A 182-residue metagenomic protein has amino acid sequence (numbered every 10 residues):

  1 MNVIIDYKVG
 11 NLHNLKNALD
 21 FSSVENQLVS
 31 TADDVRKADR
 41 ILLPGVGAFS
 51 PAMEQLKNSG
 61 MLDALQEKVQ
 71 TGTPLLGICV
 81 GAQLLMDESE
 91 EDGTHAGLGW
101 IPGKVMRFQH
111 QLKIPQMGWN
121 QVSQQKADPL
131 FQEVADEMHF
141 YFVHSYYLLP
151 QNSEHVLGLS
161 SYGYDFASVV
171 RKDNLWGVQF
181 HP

Functional and structural regions predicted by a protein language model:
N2-V24, F180: N-terminal beta1-alpha1 ligand-phosphate binding loop
D34-V35, K68: Structural alpha-helical scaffold elements that stabilize or flank donor/cofactor-binding regions in carbohydrate
A38: An anion/phosphate-binding loop that grips the pyrophosphate of nucleotide cofactors and donors
L42-P44: Structural motif
G47-G118: Cysteine-nucleophile active-site neighborhood
Q70, K104-P182: Amide-donor transfer/coupling interface in amidating biosynthetic enzymes
